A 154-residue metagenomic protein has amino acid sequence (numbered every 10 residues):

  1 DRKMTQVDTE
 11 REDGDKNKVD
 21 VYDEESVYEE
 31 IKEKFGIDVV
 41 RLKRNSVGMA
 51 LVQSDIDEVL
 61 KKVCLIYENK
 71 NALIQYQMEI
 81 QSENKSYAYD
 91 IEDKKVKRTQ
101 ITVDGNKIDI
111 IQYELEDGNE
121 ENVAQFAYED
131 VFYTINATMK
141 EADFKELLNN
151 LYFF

Functional and structural regions predicted by a protein language model:
V7-E121, Q125-A127: Short, solvent-exposed recognition patches
E129-F154: Surface-exposed amphipathic alpha-helical segments
